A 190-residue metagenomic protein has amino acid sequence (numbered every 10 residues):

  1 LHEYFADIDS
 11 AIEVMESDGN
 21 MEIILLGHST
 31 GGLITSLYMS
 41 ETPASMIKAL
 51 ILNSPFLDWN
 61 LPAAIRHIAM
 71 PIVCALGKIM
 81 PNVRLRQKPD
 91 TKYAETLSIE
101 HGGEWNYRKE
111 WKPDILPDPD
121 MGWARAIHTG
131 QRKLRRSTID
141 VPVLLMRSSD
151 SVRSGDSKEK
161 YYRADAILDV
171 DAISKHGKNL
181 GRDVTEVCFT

Functional and structural regions predicted by a protein language model:
L1-E16: Alpha/beta-hydrolase active-site loop
D18-S29: Alpha/beta-hydrolase fold nucleophile elbow
T30, I34-P119: Alpha/beta-hydrolase-fold enzymes
A44-S45, R136-D140, N179-G181: Short, conserved loop/helix-junction motifs that constitute active-site signature segments in enzyme catalytic cores
I115-R136: Active-site nucleophile elbow and catalytic-triad environment of alpha/beta-hydrolase enzymes
L145-R147: Short beta-strand/loop motif that positions the catalytic acidic residue of the alpha/beta-hydrolase fold
S149-F189: Conserved loop-alpha-helix segment in the C-terminal half of the alpha/beta-hydrolase fold that carries the catalytic
